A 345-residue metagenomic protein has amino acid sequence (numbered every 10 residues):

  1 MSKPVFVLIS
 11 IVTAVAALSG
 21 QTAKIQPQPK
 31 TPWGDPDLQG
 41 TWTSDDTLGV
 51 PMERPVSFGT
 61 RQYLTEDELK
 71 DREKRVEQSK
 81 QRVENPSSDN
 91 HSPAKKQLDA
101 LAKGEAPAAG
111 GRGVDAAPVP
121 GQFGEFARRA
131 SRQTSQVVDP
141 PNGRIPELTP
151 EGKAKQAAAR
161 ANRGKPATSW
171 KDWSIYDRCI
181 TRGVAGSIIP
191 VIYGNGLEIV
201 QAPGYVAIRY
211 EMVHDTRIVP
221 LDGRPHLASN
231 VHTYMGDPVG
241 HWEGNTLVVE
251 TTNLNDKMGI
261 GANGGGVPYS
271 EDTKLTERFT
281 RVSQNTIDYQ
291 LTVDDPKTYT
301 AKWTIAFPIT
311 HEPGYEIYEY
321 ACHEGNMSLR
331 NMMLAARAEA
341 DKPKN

Functional and structural regions predicted by a protein language model:
S2-F6, L18-N345: PEST-like low-complexity, intrinsically disordered acidic/proline/serine-rich tracts that flank trafficking/processing
